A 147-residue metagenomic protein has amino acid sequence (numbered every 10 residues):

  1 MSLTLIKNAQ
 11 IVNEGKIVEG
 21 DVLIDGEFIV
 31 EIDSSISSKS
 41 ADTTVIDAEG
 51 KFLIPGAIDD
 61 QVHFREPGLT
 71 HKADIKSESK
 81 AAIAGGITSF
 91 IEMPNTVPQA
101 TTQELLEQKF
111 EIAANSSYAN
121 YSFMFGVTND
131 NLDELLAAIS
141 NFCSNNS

Functional and structural regions predicted by a protein language model:
M1-S2, S40-T43, E49, D60 (+3 more regions): Short coil/turn connectors at secondary-structure junctions
S2-L5, Q10-P55: Histidine-rich, glycine-flanked metal-binding segment
K51-S116: Metal-associated gating/positioning segment near the N- to mid-region
T96-E107, I112-S147: Histidine/acidic-residue-rich, glycine-tolerant segments that coordinate divalent metal ions
